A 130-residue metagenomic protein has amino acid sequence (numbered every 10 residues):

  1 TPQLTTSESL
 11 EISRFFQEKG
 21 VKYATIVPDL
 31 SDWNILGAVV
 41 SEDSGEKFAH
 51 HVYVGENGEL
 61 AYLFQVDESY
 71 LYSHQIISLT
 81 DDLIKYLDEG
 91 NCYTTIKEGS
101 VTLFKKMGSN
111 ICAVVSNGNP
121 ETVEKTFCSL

Functional and structural regions predicted by a protein language model:
T1-L130: Polar, acidic low-complexity tracts enriched in Ser/Thr/Gln/Glu with frequent Gly/Pro and Thr-Pro motifs
